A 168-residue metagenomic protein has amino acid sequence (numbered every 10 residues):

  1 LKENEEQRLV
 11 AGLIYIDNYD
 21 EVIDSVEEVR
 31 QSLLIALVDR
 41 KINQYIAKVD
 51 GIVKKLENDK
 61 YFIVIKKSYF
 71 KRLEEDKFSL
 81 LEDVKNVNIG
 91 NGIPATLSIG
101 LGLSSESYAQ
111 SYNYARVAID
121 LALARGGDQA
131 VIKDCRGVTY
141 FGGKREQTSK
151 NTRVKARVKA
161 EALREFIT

Functional and structural regions predicted by a protein language model:
K2-R8, Q44-G51, I89-G90, R125 (+1 more regions): Nucleotide second-messenger and two-component phosphorelay signaling modules
E6-V10, Y19-N43, K55, F70-E75 (+1 more regions): Conserved long alpha-helical elements within nucleotide-processing catalytic cores of c-di-GMP signaling and class III
V10, I52-F62, I89-V117, D128-C135: A short glycine-enriched loop-to-beta-strand structural element that forms part of the catalytic core of nucleotide
I14-N18, I65-K67: Flexible glycine-/small-residue-rich
Y19, T152-I167: Active-site core of bacterial EAL-family cyclic-dinucleotide phosphodiesterase domains
D39-D50, K71-G92, Y112-L121: Alpha-helical scaffold within the catalytic cores of cyclic-nucleotide enzymes
K66-R72, S105-S107: Helix N-cap motif at beta-to-alpha junctions
A95-L97, A124-R157: Flexible, glycine/charge-rich interdomain/linker segments that couple and regulate nucleotide signaling catalytic cores
